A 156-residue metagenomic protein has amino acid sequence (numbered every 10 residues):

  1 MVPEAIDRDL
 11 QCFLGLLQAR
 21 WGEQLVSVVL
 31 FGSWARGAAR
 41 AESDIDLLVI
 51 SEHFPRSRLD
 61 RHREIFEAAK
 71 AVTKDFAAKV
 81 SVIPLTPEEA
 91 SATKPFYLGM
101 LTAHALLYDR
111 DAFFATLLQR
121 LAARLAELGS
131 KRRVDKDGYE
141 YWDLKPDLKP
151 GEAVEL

Functional and structural regions predicted by a protein language model:
M1-V26, R36-A41, E52-L156: Catalytic core of pol beta-like nucleotidyltransferases
S33: Recognition helix of helix-turn-helix/homeodomain-like DNA-binding domains that insert into the DNA major groove
D46-V49: Short beta-strand->loop micro-motif that forms the acidic, two-metal-ion catalytic signature in nucleotide-processing
